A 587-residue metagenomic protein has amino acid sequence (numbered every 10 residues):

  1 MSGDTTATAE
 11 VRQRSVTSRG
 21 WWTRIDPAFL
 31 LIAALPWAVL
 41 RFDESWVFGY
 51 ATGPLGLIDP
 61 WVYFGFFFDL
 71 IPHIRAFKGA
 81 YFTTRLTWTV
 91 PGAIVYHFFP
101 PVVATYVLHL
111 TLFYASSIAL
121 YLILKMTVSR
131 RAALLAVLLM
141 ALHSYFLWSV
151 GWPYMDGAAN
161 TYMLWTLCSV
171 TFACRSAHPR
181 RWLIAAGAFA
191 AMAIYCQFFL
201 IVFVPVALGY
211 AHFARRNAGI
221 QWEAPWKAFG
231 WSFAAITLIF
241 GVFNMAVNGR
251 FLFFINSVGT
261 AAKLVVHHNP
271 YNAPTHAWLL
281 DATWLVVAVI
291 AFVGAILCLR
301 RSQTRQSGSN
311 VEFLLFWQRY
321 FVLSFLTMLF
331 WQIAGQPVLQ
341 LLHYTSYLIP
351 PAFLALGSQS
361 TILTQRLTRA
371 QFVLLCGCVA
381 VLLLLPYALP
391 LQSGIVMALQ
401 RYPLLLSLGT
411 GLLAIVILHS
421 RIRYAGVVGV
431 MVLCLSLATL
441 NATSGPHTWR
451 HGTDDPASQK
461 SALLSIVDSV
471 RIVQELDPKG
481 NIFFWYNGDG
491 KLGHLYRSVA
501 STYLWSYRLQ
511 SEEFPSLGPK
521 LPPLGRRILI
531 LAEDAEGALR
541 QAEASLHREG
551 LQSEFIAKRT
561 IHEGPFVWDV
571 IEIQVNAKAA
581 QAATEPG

Functional and structural regions predicted by a protein language model:
L40-D43, F213, A224-I296, F321-Q332 (+1 more regions): Membrane-lumen/periplasm interface segments of specific transmembrane helices in polyprenyl phosphate-linked
E44-G56, D69-H97, V102-V103, A282: Membrane-proximal lumenal/periplasmic loop motifs of glycosylation machinery
F82-V90, F98-I118, S149, L342 (+1 more regions): Loop-to-helix entry region of an early transmembrane alpha helix in multi-pass inner-membrane enzymes
S117, H212, A282-L314, Q318 (+3 more regions): Hydrophobic, aromatic-rich transmembrane alpha-helices and their immediate juxtamembrane boundary segments
V128-R131, T166-L183, A193, N217 (+1 more regions): Membrane-interface transmembrane helices that cradle and orient dolichyl/undecaprenyl
A136-V137, R181-Q197, A235, V379-A380: Membrane-interface alpha helices of multi-pass inner-membrane proteins
Y145, G151-A159: Short acidic/glycine- and proline-prone juxtamembrane loop motifs at membrane-interface regions of multi-pass membrane
L433-S516, G525-A538, I571: Short periplasmic/luminal acceptor-recognition loop of GT-C membrane glycosyltransferases, typified by
